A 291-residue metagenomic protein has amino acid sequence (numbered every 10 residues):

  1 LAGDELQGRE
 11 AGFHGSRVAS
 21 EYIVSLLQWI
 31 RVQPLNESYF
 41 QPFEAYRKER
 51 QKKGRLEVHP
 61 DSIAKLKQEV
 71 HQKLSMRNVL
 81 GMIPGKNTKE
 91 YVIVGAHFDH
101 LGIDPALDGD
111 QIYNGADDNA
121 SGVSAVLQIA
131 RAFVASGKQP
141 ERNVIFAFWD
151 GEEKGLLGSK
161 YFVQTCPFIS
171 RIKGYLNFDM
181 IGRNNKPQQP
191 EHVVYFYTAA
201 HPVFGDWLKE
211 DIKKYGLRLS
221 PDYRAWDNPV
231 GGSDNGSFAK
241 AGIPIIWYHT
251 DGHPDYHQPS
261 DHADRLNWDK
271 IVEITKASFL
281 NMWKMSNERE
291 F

Functional and structural regions predicted by a protein language model:
L1, L27, E69-A106: Acidic/His- and Gly-rich active-site-bordering loop/insert found across diverse amide/peptide-bond hydrolases
L1-A2, Q41-P42, N78-M82, Y91-G95 (+8 more regions): Structural recognition of the beta-strand scaffold that forms the well-ordered cores of secreted hydrolase catalytic
D4-H14, W29, K65-V70, L107-N119 (+4 more regions): Second-shell loop/turn segments in exported
R9-M82: A non-catalytic alpha/beta surface segment that caps or lines the substrate-entry region of metallo-dependent hydrolase
H14-W29, S38, S121-Q128, A132 (+8 more regions): Extracytoplasmic/secreted proteins, especially bacterial periplasmic and envelope-associated proteins
V79-G81, V94-H100, D104-G155, S278: Alpha-helical metal-binding/catalytic segments enriched in His/Glu/Asp
A135, P254-F291: His/Asp/Glu-rich mid-to-C-terminal helical/loop segments that flank catalytic regions of hydrolases
W149-T250: Metal-dependent peptidase/peptidase-like ectodomains
